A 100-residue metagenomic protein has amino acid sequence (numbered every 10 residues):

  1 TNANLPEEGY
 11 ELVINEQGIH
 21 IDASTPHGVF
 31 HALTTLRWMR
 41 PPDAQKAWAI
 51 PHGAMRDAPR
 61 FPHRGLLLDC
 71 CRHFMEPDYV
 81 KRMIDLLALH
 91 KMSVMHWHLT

Functional and structural regions predicted by a protein language model:
T1-H63: Contiguous, structured surface segment used for ligand recognition
P59-T100: Substrate-binding cleft of carbohydrate-active enzyme catalytic domains
